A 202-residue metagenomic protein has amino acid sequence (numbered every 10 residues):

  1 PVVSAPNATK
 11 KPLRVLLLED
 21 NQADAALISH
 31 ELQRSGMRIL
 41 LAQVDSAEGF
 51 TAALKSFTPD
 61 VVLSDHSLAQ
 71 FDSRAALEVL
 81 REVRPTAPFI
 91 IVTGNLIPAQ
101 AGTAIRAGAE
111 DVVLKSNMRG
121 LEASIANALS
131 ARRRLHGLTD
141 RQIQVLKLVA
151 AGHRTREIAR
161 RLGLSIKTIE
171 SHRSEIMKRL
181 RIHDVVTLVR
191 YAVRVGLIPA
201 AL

Functional and structural regions predicted by a protein language model:
K10-A23, I28-L32, Q43, V62 (+1 more regions): Conserved acidic segment of CheY-like receiver
S29, Q43-V61, F71: Acidic, metal-coordinating helix/loop segments flanking the phosphotransfer/catalytic sites of two-component signaling
Q33, A52, S67, D72-T86: Short amphipathic alpha-helix used as the core "switch/output" element in two-component signaling
R74-A75, E82, N95-V112: Alpha4 helix (beta4-alpha4-beta5 surface) of REC/receiver domains from two-component response regulators
I97-T103, V113-A126, R161: C-terminal output helix
A126-G137, P199: The C-terminal output helix
R154-T187: Recognition helix of helix-turn-helix DNA-binding domains
